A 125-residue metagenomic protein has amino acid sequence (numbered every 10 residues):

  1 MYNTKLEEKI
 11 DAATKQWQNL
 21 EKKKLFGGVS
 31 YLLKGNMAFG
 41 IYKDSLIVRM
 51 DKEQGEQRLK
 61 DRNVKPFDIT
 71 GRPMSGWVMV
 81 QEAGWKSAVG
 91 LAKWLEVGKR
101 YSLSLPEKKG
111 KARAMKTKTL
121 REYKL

Functional and structural regions predicted by a protein language model:
M1-L125: Charge-dense, helix-prone N-terminal extensions
